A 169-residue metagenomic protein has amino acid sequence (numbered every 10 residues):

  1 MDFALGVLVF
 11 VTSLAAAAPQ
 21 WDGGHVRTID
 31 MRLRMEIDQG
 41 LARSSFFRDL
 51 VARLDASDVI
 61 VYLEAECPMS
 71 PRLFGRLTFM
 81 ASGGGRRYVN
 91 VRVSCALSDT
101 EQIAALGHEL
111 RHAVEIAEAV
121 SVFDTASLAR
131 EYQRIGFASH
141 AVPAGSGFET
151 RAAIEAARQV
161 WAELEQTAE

Functional and structural regions predicted by a protein language model:
M1-A4: Positively charged n-region of N-terminal signal peptides that target proteins for export
G6-A81, R87: A metal-dependent hydrolase signature that marks the N-terminal structural subdomain at the beginning of catalytic folds
F46-A52, A56-G83, T100, A126-E169: Metalloprotease/metallohydrolase-associated module, dominated by Zn2+-dependent proteases
N90-L106: Short pre-active-site segment immediately N-terminal to the catalytic Zn-binding motif
N90-R92, A117-V122, Q133-R134: Short, surface-exposed, polar/charged, turn-prone segments marking secondary-structure boundaries
H108, H112, E149-T150: Histidine-centered active-site/metal-ligand motif
L110-A126: Catalytic Zn2+-binding segment of zinc metalloproteases
